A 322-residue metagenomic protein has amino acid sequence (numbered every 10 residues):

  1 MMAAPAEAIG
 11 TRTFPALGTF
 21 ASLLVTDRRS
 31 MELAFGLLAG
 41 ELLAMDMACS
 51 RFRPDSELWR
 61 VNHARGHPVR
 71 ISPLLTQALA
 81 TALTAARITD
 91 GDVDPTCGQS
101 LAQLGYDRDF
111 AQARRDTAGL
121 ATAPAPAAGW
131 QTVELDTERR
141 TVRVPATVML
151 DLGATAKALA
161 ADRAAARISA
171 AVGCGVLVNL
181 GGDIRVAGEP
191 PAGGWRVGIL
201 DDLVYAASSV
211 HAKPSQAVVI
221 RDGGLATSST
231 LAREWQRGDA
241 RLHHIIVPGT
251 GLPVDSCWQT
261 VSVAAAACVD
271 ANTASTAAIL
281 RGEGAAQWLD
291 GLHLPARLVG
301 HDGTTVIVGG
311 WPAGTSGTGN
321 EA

Functional and structural regions predicted by a protein language model:
M1-A322: Mature catalytic core of soluble alpha/beta enzymes
